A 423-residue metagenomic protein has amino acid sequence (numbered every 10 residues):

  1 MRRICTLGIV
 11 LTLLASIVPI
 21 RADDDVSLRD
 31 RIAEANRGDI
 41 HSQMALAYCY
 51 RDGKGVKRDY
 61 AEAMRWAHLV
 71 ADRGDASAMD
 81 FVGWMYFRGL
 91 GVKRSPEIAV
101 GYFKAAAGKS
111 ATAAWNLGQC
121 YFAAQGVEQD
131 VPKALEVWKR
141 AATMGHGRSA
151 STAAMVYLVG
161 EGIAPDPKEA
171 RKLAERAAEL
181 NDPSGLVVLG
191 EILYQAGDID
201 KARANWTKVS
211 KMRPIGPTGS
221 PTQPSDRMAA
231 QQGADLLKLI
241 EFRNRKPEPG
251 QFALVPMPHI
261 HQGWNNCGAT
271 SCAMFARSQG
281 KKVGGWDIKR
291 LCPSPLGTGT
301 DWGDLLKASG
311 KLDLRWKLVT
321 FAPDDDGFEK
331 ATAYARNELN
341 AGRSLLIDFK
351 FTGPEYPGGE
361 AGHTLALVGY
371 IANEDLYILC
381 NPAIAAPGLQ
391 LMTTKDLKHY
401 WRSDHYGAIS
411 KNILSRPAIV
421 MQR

Functional and structural regions predicted by a protein language model:
N36-D39, D52-K54, D59, D72-D75 (+8 more regions): Short helix-capping/linker turns of helical repeat alpha-solenoids
A45-D52, M79-R88, V92, A114-A123 (+2 more regions): Hydrophobic face of amphipathic alpha-helices that form TPR/SEL1-like repeat modules and related alpha-solenoid
M228-G303, K307, F351, G358 (+2 more regions): Active-site-adjacent structural segments surrounding the nucleophilic cysteine of cysteine proteases and isopeptidases
G327-I384: Active-site-adjacent substructure of cysteine-protease-like catalytic cores
G358, Y370-R423: Noncatalytic regulatory segments and standalone regulatory/sensor domains
